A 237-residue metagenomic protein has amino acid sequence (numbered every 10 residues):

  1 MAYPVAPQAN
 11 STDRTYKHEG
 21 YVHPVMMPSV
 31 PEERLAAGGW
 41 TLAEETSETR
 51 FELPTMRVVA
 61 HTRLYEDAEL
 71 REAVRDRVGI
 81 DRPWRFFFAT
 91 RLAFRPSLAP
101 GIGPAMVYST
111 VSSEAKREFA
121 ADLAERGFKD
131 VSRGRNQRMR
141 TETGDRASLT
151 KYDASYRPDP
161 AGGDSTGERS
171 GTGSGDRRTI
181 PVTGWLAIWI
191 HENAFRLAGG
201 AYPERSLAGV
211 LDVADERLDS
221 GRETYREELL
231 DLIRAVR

Functional and structural regions predicted by a protein language model:
M1-L35, R237: Secretory targeting signatures
Y3, V22-H23, M27, A89 (+3 more regions): A composition-biased, non-transmembrane "mature-region" signal
E32-S47, L229-R237: Short conserved aromatic/hydrophobic patches within beta-strands of well-structured domains
A36-E52, E125-M139: Short secondary-structure junctions
G38-V111, D145, S170: Secretory pathway targeting signatures of secreted, lumenal, and periplasmic proteins
A115-W185: Signature of long, low-cysteine stretches enriched in small and polar/charged residues
V182-S206: Extended hydrophobic
L197-R237: Surface-exposed amphipathic alpha-helical segments
